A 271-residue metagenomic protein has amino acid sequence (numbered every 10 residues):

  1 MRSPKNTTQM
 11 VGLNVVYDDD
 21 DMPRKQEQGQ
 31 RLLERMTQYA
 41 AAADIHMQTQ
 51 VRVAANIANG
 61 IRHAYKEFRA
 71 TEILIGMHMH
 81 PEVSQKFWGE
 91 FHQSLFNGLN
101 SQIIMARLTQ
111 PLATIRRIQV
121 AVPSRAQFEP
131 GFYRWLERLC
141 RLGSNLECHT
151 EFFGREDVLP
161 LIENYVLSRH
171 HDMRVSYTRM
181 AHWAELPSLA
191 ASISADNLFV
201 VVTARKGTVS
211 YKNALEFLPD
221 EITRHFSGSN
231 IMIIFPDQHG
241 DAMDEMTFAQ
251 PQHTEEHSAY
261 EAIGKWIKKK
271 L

Functional and structural regions predicted by a protein language model:
M1-L33, A41-Q48, R125-P130, R134 (+1 more regions): Non-transmembrane accessory domains of multi-pass membrane transporters/channels
R2, Y65, G143: Hydrophobic pocket-lining residues that define ligand/cofactor binding sites across diverse proteins
V16-D18, V53, M79, E156: Active-site-proximal loop/turn and secondary-structure-junction residues that shape catalytic pockets, frequently
K25-G29, L33-A106, A113: Cytosol-/stroma-facing membrane-proximal "stalk/adaptor" domains immediately downstream of transmembrane anchors
M47-Q48, R52-A64, R155-E156, D172-S192: A short, well-structured beta->alpha microelement
T71-E72, M77-N164, R169-W183, S194-L198 (+1 more regions): Intrinsically disordered or low-complexity boundary/linker segments at protein termini and domain junctions
